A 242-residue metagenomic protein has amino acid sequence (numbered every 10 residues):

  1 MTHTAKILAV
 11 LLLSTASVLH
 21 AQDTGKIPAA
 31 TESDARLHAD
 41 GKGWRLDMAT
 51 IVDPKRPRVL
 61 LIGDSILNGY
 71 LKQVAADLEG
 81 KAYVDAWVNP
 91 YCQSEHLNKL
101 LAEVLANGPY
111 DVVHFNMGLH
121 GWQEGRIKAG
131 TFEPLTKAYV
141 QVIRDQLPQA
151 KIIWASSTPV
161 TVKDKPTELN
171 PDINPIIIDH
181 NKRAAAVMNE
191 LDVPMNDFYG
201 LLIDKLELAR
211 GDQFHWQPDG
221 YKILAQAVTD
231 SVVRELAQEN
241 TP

Functional and structural regions predicted by a protein language model:
M1-L60, L67-N68, K72-K81, A106-G108 (+2 more regions): N-terminal secretory targeting modules
H38-K42, Y91-E95, G130-P134: Conserved phosphate-coordination/catalytic loops
L61-I62, A155: Short hydrophobic segments within beta-strands
I62-G63, F198: A secondary-structure boundary/capping signal
D64-S65, L119: Active-site metal-binding loops of divalent metal-dependent hydrolases
S65-G69, P90-N98: Acidic-and-aromatic substrate-binding clefts and catalytic sites of carbohydrate-active enzymes
D77-Y83, H96-P242: Alpha-helical cap/lid subdomain in secreted, periplasmic, or secretory-pathway luminal O-acyl-processing enzymes
V88-Y91, L202: Short, solvent-exposed turn/loop segments enriched in Gly/Ser/Thr/Pro and often Arg
